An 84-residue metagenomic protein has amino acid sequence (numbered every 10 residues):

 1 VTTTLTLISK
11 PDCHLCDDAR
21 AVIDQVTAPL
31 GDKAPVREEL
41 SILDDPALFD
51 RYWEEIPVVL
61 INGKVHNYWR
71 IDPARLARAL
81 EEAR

Functional and structural regions predicted by a protein language model:
V1-V26: Local sequence-structure signature of Cys/Sec-based thiol-disulfide redox active-site neighborhoods
L15, V65-R70: A structural signal for the main folded, soluble domain(s) of proteins
D18-A21, D50-R51, I71: Generic recognition of short, well-ordered alpha-helical segments
D32-P46: Thiol-based oxidoreductase modules, predominantly thioredoxin-like and allied folds used for disulfide exchange
S41, R70-I71: N-terminal, polar/charged subdomain of small-to-medium soluble alpha/beta proteins
I42-P57: Short Fe-S-cluster ligation motifs
P57-V65: A short, hydrophobic beta-strand/beta-hairpin element that forms part of a small beta-sheet core
L76-R84: Thiol-/selenol-based redox modules, centered on thioredoxin-like and closely related oxidoreductase domains
